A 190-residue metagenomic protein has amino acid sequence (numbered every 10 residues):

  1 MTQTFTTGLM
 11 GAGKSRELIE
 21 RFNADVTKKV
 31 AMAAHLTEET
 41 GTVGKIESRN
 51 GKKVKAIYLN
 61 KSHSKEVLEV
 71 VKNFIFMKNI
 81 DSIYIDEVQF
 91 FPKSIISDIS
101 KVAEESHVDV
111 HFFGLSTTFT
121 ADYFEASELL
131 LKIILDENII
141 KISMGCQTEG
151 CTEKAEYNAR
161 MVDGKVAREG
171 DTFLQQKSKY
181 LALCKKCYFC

Functional and structural regions predicted by a protein language model:
M1-N73, T118-L129, T152-K154, V166-C190: Conserved P-loop
T2-F5, K29-A31, I80-Y84, D109-H111: Residue-level preference for the first positions of well-ordered beta-strands
R21, K93-V102: A short acidic, amphipathic alpha-helical/loop segment
D86-V88: Walker B catalytic acidic pair
F90-P92, F119: Catalytic P-loop NTPase motifs of RecA-like helicase/translocase cores
A103-S127: Sensor-1/coupling segment of RecA-like P-loop NTPase cores
S127-C146: A short helix-turn-beta junction within AAA+ P-loop NTPase domains corresponding to the substrate/partner-engaging
M144, E149, A182: Cys/His-enriched microdomains
